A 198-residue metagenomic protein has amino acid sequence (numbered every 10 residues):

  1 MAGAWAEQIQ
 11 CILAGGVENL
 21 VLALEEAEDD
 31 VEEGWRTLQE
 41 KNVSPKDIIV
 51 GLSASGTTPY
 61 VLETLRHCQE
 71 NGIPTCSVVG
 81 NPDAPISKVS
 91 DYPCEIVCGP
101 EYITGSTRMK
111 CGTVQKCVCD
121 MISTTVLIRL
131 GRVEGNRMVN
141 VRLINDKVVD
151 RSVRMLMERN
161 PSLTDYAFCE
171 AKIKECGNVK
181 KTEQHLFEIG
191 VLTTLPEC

Functional and structural regions predicted by a protein language model:
M1-C117, V126-L130: Glycine-rich phosphate-binding loops that contact phosphosugars or nucleotide phosphates
M1-G3, C76, E134, V139 (+1 more regions): Extended interaction regions within the primary functional domain
K41, N71, R159-N160, I189: Residues at alpha-helix termini
P82, C98-P100, R142-N145, C176-G177: Glycine-rich beta-alpha junction loops
D120, T124-S162, Y166-I173: Internal, active-site/partner-interface "lid" segment
N160-C198: NTP-binding/hydrolysis catalytic cores, primarily Walker-type P-loop NTPases
